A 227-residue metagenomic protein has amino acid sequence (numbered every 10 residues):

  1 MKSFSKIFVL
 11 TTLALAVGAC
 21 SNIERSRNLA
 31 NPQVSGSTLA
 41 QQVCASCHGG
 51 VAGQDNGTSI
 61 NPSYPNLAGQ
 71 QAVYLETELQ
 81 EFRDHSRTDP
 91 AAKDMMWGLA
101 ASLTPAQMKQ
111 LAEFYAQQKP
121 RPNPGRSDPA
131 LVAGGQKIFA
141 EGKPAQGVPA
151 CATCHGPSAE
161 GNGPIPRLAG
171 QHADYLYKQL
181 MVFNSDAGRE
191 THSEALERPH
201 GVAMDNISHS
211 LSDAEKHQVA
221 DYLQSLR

Functional and structural regions predicted by a protein language model:
M1-V9: Bacterial N-terminal signal peptides that target proteins for export
A16-A19: C-terminal motif of bacterial Sec signal peptides marking the signal peptidase cleavage site
S21-Q41, G53-S63, Q117-P144, P166: Electrostatic cytochrome c docking/interface patches
Q41-V51, L111, V148-S158, V219: The canonical Cys-X-X-Cys-His
D55-N66, F82-Q118, N123-G125, N162-R167 (+1 more regions): Axial heme c-ligation environment in periplasmic c-type cytochrome domains
G69-V73, T77-E78, G170-H172: Extracellular/lumenal glycan-associated surfaces
E78, F114, Q179-V182: Consensus positions within tandem repeat domains that build extended binding/scaffold surfaces
